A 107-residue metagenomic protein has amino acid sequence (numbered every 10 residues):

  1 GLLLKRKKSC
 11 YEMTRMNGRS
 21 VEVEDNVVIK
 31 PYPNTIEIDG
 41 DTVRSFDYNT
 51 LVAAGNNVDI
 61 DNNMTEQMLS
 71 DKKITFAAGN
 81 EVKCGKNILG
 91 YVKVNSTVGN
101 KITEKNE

Functional and structural regions predicted by a protein language model:
G1: Small, basic N-terminal interaction modules of short regulatory proteins
L4-N17, V23-V28, D41-L51, N62-F76 (+1 more regions): Short, T/G/N/S-enriched strand-turn elements that build extracellular solenoid repeat scaffolds
V27, P33-T35: Transition segment at domain starts
N56, D61-N62: Conserved mixed alpha/beta catalytic, RNA-binding, or beta-rich assembly cores of soluble enzyme, regulatory
E81-G85: A short amphipathic beta-strand at an alpha->beta junction
